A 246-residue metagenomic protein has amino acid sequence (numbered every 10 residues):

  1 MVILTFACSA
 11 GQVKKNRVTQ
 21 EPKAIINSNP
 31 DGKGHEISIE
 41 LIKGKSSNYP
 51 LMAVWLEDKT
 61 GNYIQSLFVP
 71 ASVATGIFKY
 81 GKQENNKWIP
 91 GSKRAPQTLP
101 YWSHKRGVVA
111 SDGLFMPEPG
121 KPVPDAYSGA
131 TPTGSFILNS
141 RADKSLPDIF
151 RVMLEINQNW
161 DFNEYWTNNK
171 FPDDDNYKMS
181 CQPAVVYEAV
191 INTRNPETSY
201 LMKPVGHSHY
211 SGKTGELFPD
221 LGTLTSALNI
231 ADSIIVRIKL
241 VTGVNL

Functional and structural regions predicted by a protein language model:
M1-V2: Sec-dependent signal peptide recognition, specifically the positively charged N-region followed immediately by
T5-A7: C-terminal motif of bacterial Sec signal peptides marking the signal peptidase cleavage site
S9-G11: Bacterial signal peptide processing site
V13-D31: Flexible, solvent-exposed loop/hinge segments and secondary-structure transition points
S28-L51, T223, A227-I230, I234: Contiguous beta-strand segments within globular domains
A53-E57: Beta-strand signatures of extracellular beta-sandwich domains
K59-D161: Structured domain cores in non-transmembrane regions
T131, L138-L246: Glycine-rich, aromatic-bearing surface loops/beta-hairpins
